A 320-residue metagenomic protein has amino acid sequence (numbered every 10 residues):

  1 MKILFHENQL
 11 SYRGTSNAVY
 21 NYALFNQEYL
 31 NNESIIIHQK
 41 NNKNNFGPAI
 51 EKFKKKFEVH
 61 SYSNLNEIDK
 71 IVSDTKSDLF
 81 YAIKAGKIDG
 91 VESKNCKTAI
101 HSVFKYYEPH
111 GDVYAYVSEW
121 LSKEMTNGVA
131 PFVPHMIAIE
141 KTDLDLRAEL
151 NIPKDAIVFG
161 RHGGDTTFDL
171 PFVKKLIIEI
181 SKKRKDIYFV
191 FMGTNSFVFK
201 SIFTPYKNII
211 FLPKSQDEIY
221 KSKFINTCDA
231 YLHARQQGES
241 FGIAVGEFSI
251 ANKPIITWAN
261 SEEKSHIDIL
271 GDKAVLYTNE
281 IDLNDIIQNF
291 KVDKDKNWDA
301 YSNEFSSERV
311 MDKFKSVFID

Functional and structural regions predicted by a protein language model:
L4-H6, K141-L144, I152-F168, V190: Conserved donor-binding/catalytic core segment of Leloir-type glycosyltransferases
E7-R13, Y20-E67, N195-V198: N-terminal strand-loop element at the rim of the active site of nucleotide-sugar-dependent glycosyltransferases
K54-E58, F199-E218, T227: Nucleotide-activated donor-binding/catalytic signature segment of Leloir-type glycosyltransferases, i.e., the conserved
T75-S77, K223-S240, K253: Acidic donor-binding loop of glycosyltransferase active sites
K105, D112-D143: Donor nucleotide-sugar binding/catalytic pocket of nucleotide-sugar-dependent glycosyltransferases
S222, V245-I250, K264-S265: Short alpha-helical segment that forms part of, or immediately flanks, the ligand-binding pocket in carbohydrate-active
P254-A259: Short hydrophobic beta-strand element within catalytic cores of glycosyltransferases and related nucleotide-activated
I281, Q288-D320: A charged, aromatic-enriched C-terminal amphipathic alpha-helix characteristic of glycosyltransferases across folds
